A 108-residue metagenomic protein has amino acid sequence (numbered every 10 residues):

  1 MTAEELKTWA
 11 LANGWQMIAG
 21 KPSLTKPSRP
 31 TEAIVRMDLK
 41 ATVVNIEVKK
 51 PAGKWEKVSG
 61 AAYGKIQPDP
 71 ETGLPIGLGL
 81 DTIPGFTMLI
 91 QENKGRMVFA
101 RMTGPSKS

Functional and structural regions predicted by a protein language model:
M1-M17: Amphipathic alpha-helical segments
E5, S23, D38, G77-G79 (+1 more regions): Acidic/proline-rich low-complexity IDRs
A10, I46, R96-A100: Short low-polarity hydrophobic stretches
N13-K54: Amphipathic, interaction-prone secondary-structure segments
G53-S108: Mixed-charge, Lys/Arg-enriched low-complexity segments
